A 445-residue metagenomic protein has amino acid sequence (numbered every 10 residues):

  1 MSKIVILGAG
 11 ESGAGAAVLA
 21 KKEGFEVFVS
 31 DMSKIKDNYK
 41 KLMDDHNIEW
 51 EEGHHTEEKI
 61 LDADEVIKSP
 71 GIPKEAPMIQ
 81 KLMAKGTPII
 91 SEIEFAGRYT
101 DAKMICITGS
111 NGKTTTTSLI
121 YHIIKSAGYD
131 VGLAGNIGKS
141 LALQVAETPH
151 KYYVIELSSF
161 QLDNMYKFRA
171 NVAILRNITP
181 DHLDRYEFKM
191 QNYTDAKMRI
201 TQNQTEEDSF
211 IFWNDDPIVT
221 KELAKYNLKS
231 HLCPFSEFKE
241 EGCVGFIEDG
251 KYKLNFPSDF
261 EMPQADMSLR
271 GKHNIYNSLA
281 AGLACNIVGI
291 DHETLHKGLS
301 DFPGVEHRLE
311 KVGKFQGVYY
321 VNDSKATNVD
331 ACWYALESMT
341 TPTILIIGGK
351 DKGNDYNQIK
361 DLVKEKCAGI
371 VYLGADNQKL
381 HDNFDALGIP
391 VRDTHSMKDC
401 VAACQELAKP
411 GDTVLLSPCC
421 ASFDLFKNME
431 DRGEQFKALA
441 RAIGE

Functional and structural regions predicted by a protein language model:
M1-S91, F95, R270, D382 (+1 more regions): N-terminal leader/targeting and accessory segments in enzymes
S2, K21-K22, E58-L61, P70-N214 (+3 more regions): Phosphate-binding loop of NTP-binding sites
K3, G15-E23, D130, M262-A368: Nucleotide phosphate-binding/pyrophosphate-handling subdomain across enzymes that bind or process nucleotide phosphates
E11, P73, N111-T115, I275 (+2 more regions): Residue-level detector of alpha-helix initiation sites
A20, V66, I107, N136 (+11 more regions): Residue-level signal for inorganic ion chemistry
E26-M32, F210-N214, I346-I347, K366-A375: Short internal beta-strands
Y39-K41, N357-D412: C-terminal helical cap/extension that packs against the catalytic core of soluble nucleotide-cofactor enzymes
E51-H54, I90-E94, N227-I247, H296-S300 (+2 more regions): Beta-strand->loop->alpha-helix junctions that form or flank phosphate-binding loops in nucleotide-handling enzymes
